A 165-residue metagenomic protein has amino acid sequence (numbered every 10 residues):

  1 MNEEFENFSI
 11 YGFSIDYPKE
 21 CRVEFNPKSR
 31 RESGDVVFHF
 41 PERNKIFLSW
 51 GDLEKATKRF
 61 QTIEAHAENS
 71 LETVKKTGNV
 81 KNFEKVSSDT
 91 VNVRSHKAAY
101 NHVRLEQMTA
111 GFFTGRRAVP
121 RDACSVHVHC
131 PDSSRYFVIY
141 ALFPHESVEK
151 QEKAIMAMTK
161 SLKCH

Functional and structural regions predicted by a protein language model:
M1-E6: N-terminal low-complexity, Pro/Thr/Ser-rich intrinsically disordered segments that act as propeptides or flexible
F8, F38, V91: Short aromatic-centered micro-motifs
Y11-V74: Secretory pathway targeting signatures of secreted, lumenal, and periplasmic proteins
D16-K19, P41-R43, R94-H96, V128-Y136: Short, solvent-exposed coil/turn segments at beta-strand boundaries
C21, S133-H165: Surface-exposed amphipathic alpha-helical segments
K45, A118-D122, S134-Y136: Short, mixed charged/polar active-site loops that provide acid/base catalysis or chelate metal/phosphate cofactors
K55, Q107-M108, H145-S147: Solvent-exposed loop/turn segments at secondary-structure junctions within structured extracellular/periplasmic domains
E68-C130: Signature of long, low-cysteine stretches enriched in small and polar/charged residues
